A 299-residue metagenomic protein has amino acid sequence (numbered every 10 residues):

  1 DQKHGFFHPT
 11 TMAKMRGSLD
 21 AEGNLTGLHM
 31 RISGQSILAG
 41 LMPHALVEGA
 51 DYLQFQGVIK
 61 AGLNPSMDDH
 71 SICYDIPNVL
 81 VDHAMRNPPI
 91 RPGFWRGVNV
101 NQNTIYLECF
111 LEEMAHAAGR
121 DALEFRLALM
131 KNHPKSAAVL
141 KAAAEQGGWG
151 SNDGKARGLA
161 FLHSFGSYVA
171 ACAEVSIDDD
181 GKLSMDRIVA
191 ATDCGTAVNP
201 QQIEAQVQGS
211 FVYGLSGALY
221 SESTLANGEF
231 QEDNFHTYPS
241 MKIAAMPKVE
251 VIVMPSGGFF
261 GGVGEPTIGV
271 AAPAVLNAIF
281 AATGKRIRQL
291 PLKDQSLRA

Functional and structural regions predicted by a protein language model:
D1-A299: Cofactor-binding beta-sheet edge motifs in enzyme active sites
